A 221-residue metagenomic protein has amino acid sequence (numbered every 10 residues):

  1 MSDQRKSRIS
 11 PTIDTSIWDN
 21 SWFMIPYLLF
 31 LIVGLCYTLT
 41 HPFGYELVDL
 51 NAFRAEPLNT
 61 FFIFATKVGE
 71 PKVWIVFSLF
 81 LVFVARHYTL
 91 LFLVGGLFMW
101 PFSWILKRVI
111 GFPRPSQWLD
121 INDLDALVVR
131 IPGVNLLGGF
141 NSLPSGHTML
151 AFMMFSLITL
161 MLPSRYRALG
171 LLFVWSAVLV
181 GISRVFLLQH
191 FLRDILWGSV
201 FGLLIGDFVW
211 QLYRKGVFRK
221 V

Functional and structural regions predicted by a protein language model:
S2-V76, W104-N135: N-terminal transmembrane-helix/juxtamembrane module of multi-pass inner/ER membrane proteins
P11-S16, D125-V221: Membrane-embedded catalytic cores of phosphoryl/pyrophosphoryl-handling enzymes
W22-P26, H87-G95, A168-L172, R193-W197: Alpha-helical transmembrane segments of integral membrane proteins
F23, F77-L106: Interfacial segments of alpha-helical transmembrane regions
I32-T38, L97-I105, W175-L188: Aromatic-anchored segments of alpha-helical transmembrane domains
L35-T38, S78-A85, T159-P163, I182-F186: Hydrophobic alpha-helical transmembrane segments
A55-L58, A85-T89, S164-L169: Membrane-helix interface segments
T66-A85, H147-M154, I158: Hydrophobic alpha-helical transmembrane segments
